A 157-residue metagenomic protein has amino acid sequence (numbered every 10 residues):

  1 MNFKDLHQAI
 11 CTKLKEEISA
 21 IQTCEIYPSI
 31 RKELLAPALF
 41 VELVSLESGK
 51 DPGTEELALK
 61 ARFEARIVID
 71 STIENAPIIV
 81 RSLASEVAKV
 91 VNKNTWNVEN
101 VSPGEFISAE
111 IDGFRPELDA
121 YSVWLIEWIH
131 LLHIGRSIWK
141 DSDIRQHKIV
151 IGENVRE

Functional and structural regions predicted by a protein language model:
M1-R31, L46-E157: Charged, amphipathic alpha-helical segments and their flanking helix caps
L35-S45: A short, hydrophobic beta-strand-centered structural micro-motif
